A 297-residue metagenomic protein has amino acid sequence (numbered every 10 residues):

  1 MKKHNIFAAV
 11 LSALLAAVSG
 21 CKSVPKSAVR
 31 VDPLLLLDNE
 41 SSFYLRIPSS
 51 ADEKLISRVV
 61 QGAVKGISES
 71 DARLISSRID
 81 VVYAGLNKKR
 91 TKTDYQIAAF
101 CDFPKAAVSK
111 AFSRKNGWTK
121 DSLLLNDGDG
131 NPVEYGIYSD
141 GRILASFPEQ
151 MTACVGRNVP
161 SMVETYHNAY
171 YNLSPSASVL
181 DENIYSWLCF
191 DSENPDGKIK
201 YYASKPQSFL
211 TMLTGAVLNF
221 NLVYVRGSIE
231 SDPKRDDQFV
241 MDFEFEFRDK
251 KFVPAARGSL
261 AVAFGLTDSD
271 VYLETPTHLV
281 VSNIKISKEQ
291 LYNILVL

Functional and structural regions predicted by a protein language model:
M1-A8: Bacterial N-terminal signal peptides that target proteins for export
L11-L15: Hydrophobic helical h-region of N-terminal Sec-dependent signal peptides in bacterial secretory/periplasmic proteins
V18-G20: C-terminal motif of bacterial Sec signal peptides marking the signal peptidase cleavage site
K22-V24: Bacterial signal peptide processing site
A28, D32-V82, D121-G141, S146-D237: An internal, short helix-loop-strand segment that often contains or flanks glycine-aspartate motifs
V81-F103, E230-D249: A short acidic-to-branched-hydrophobic micro-motif
A106-Q150, V262-H278: Short Gly/Thr-rich strand-loop-strand
D196-L297: Leucine-rich, highly hydrophobic segment in Treponema pallidum outer-membrane-associated proteins
